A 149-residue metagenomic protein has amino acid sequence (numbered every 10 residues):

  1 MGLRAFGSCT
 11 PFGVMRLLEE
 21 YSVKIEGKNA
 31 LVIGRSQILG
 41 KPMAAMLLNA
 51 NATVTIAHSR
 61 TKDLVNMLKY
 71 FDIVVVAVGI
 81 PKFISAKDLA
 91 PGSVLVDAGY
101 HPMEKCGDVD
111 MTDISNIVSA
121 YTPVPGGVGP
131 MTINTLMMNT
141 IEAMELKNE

Functional and structural regions predicted by a protein language model:
R4-V94, C106-S115: Glycine-rich phosphate/diphosphate-binding loop of Rossmann-like nucleotide-binding domains
P91, V96-E149: Rossmann-fold NAD(P)-binding glycine/threonine-rich loop
